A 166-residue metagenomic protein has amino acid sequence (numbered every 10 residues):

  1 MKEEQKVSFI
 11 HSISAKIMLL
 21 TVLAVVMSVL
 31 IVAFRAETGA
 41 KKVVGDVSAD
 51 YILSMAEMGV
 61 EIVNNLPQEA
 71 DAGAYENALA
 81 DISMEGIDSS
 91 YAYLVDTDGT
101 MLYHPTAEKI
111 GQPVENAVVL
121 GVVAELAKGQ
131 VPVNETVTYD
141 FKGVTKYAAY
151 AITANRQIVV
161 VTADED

Functional and structural regions predicted by a protein language model:
M1-S14, D50, N134-T138: N-terminal sensory and localization modules of signal-transduction and trafficking proteins
F9-T38: Extreme N-terminal signal-anchor transmembrane helix of membrane signaling/transducer proteins, especially in bacteria
R35, N77-I82: Intrinsically disordered, low-complexity terminal regulatory regions
E37-N64: Juxtamembrane membrane-water interface segments immediately C-terminal to a transmembrane helix
D50, A80-M101, V131: Short N-terminal helix-loop-first-beta-strand/juxtamembrane motif that initiates sensory/input modules
M55, Y147-D166: Short, hydrophobic beta-strand elements of compact beta-sandwich sensory domains
A72-L79, T106-D140: Extracytoplasmic/periplasmic sensor domains and loops in membrane signaling proteins
G99-T106, A149-Y150: Amphipathic coiled-coil signal-relay and dimerization helices
